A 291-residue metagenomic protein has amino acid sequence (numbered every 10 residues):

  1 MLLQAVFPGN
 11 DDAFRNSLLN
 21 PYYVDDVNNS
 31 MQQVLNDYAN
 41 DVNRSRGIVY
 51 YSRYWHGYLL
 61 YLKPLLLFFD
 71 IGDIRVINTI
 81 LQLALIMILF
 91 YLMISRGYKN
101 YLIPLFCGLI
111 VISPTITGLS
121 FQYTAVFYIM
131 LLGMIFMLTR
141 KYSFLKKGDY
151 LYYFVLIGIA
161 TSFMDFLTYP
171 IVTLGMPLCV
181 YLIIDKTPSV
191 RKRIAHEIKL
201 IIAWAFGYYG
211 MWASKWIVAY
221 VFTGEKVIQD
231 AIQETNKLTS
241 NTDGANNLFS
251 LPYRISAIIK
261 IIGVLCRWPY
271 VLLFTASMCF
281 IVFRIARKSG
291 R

Functional and structural regions predicted by a protein language model:
M1-Y51: Interfacial juxtamembrane loops and adjacent helix segments that form the catalytic/substrate-binding surfaces
A39-H56, T242, I262-W268: Membrane-proximal lumenal/periplasmic loop motifs of glycosylation machinery
R53, L60-N78: Juxtamembrane segments of multi-pass membrane glycosylation machinery that transfer sugars from lipid-linked donors
T79-I103: Transmembrane-helix motifs of polytopic, lipid-linked glycan transferases
L109-D149, F163-Y169: Membrane-interface micro-motifs in multi-pass membrane enzymes
Y150-P177, H196-G210: Membrane-interface alpha helices of multi-pass inner-membrane proteins
E197-V282: Membrane-lumen/periplasm interface segments of specific transmembrane helices in polyprenyl phosphate-linked
I281-R291: Membrane-interface helix-loop-helix junctions at transmembrane boundaries of multi-pass membrane enzymes, predominantly
